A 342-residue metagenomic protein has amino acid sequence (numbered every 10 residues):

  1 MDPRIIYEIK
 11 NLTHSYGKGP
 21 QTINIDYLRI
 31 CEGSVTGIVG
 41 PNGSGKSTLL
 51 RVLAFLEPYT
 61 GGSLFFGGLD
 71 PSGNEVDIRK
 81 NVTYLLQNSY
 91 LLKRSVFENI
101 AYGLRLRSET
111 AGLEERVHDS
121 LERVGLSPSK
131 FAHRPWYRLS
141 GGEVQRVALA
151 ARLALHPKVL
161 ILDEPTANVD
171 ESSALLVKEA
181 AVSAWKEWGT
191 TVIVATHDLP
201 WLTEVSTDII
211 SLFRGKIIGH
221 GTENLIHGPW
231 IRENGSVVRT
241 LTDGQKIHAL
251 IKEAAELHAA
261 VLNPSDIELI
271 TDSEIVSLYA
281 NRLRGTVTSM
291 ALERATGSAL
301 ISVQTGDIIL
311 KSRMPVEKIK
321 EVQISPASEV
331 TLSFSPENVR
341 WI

Functional and structural regions predicted by a protein language model:
V39-P41: The feature captures the beta-strand-to-loop junction immediately N-terminal to the Walker
A54: Helix-to-loop junction immediately C-terminal to a conserved catalytic motif
G62-G73, D77-I78, L126: Conserved ABC transporter NBD signature motif
G112-K130: Conserved ABC ATPase "signature" region
P135-L139, E143: Conserved ABC ATPase signature
L160-E164: Catalytic Walker B motif of ABC-type/P-loop ATPase nucleotide-binding domains
G244-M290, E317-I342: Glycine/charge-rich catalytic "coupling/switch" loops of P-loop NTPases
